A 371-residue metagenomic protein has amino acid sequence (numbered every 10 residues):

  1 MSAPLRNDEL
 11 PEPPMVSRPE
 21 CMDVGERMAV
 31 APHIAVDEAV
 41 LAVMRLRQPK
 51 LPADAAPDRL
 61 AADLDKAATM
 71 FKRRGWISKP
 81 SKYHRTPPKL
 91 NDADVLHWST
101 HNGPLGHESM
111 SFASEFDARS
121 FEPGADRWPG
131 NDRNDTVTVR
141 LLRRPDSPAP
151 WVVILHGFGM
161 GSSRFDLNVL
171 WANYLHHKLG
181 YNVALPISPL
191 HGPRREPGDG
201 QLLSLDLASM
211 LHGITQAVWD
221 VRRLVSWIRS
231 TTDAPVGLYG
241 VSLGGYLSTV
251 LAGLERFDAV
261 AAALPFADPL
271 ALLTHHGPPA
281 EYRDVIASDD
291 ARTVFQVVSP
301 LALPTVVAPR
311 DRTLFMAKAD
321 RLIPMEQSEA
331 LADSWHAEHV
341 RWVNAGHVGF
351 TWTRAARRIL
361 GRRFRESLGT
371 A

Functional and structural regions predicted by a protein language model:
M1-G124, N131: N-terminal targeting or regulatory segments adjacent to alpha/beta-hydrolase or S9 domains
P129-G192, E196-P197: Short, surface-exposed "cap/lid" segments of acyl-processing enzymes
P197-T231: Alpha/beta-hydrolase active-site loop
Y239-S248: Gly/Ala-rich beta-loop-alpha elbow adjacent to hydrolase catalytic centers
L247-T293, W342: Hydrolase active-site cap/lid region
L272-D333: The feature captures the conserved acid-bearing segment of alpha/beta-hydrolase catalytic domains
A345-R358: Catalytic histidine-centered segment of alpha/beta-hydrolase-like enzymes
